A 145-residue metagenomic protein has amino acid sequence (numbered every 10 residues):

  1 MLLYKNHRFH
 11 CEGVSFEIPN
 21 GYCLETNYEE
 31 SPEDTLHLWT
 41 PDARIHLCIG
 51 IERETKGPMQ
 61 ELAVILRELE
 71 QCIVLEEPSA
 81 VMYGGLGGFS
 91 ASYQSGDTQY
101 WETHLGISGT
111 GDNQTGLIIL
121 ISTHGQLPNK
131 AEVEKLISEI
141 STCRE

Functional and structural regions predicted by a protein language model:
L2, Y22, N27, C72-P78 (+1 more regions): Short glycine-aromatic motifs
L2-H7, D34-T35, M82-S92: Short, hydrophobic/aromatic-rich segments at coil-to-beta transitions
N6, G13, D42, Y83-G85 (+1 more regions): Residue-level detection of beta-strand-connecting loop/turn positions
E12-Q60, V64: Secretory pathway targeting signatures of secreted, lumenal, and periplasmic proteins
Y22, L117-E145: Surface-exposed amphipathic alpha-helical segments
T40-R44, G50-K56, Q94-G96, G111 (+1 more regions): Short, flexible beta-strand-to-coil junctions
R53-E68, N129-T142: Surface-exposed flexible segments
A63-N113: Signature of long, low-cysteine stretches enriched in small and polar/charged residues
